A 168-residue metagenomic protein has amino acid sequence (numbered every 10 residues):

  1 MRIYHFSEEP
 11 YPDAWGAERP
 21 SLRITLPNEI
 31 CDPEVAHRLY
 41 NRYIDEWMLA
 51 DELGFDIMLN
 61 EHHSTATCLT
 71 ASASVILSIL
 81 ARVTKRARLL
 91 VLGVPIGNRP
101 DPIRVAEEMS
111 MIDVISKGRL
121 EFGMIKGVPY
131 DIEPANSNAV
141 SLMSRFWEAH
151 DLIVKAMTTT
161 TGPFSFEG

Functional and structural regions predicted by a protein language model:
M1-A87: N-terminal beta1-alpha1-beta2 module of alpha/beta enzyme domains
E9, H63-S64, P95-G97, K126-V128: Active-site-proximal loop/turn and secondary-structure-junction residues that shape catalytic pockets, frequently
W15, I103-G168: Internal, glycine-rich beta/alpha segment that forms the wall or movable "lid" of small-molecule/cofactor binding
C31-R38, C68-S72, P100, R104 (+1 more regions): Alpha-helix N-cap and loop-to-helix initiation/capping positions
Y43, W47-M48, I57-N60, L90 (+4 more regions): Conserved N-terminal glycine/acidic-rich loop preference
N60, L92, G123-I125: Structural motif
A66, R86, V91-G93, T161-P163: Generic secondary-structure boundary/loop-capping signal
V83-L92, R119-E121, A149: Short, basic, helix/turn surface patches
